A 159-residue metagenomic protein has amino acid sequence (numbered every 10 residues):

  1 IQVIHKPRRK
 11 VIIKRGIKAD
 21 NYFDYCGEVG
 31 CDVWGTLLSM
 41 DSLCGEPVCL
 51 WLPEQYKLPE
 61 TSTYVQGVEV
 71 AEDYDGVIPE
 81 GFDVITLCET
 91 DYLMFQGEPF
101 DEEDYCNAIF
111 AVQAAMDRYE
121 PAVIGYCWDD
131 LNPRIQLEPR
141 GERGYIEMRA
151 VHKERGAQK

Functional and structural regions predicted by a protein language model:
I1-K159: A solvent-exposed interaction/effector surface
